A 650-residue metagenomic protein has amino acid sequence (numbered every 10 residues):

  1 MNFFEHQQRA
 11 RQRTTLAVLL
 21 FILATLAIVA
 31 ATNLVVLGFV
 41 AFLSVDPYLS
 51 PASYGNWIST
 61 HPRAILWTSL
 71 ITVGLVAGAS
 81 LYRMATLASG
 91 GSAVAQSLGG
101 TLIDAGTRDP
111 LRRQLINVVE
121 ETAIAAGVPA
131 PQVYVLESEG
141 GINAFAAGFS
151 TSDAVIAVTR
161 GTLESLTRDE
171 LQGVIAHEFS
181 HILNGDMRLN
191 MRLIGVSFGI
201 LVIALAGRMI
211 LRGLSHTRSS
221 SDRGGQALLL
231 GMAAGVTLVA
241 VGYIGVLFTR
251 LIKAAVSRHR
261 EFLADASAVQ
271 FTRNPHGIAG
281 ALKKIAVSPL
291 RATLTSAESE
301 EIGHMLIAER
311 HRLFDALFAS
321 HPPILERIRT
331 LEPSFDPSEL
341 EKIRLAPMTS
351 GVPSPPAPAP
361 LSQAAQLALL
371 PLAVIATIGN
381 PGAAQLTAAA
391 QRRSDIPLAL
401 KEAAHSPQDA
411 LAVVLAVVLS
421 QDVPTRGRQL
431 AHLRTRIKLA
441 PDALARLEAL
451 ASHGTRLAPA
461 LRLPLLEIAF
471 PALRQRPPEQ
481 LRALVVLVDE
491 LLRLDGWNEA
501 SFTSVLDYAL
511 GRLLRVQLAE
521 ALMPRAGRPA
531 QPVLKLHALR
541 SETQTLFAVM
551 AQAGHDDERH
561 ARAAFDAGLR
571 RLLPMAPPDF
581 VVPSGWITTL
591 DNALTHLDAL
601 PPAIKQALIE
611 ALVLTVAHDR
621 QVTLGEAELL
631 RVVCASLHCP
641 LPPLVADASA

Functional and structural regions predicted by a protein language model:
M1-A147, E164, N184, L189-A254 (+9 more regions): Hydrophobic or amphipathic, alpha-helical segments that drive membrane association/targeting
F4-Q8, Q226-L229, A233-L251, R273-E490 (+4 more regions): Cytosolic-facing loops and C-terminal tails of multi-pass membrane proteins
V119, V158, G173-H181, G185 (+1 more regions): Active-site recognition of the HExxH zinc-binding catalytic motif
I124-A125, Y134-L136, A144-S150, L163-S165 (+7 more regions): Replace "in large, NTP-powered and nucleic-acid-processing enzymes" with "in large, NTP-powered factors and other
P131, G140, S152-A154, E301-G303: Envelope-exposed proteins and targeting segments
E139, I156, G161, T167-G173 (+1 more regions): Membrane-embedded segments
T167-S180, D489-R493: Short alpha-helix carrying the canonical HExxH Zn2+-binding catalytic motif
H177-E178, A264, P323, L491-G496 (+2 more regions): DG-centered beta-turn motif at the end of beta-strands
